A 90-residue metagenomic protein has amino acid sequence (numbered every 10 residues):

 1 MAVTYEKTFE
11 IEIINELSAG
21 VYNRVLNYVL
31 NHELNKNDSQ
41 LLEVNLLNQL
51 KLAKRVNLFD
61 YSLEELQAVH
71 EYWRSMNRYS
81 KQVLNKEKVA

Functional and structural regions predicted by a protein language model:
M1-V3, N85-A90: Short intrinsically disordered terminal tails
A2-K36: N-terminal acidic leader/helix
S18, N45-A53, W73-N77: Short amphipathic alpha-helical coiled-coil/interface segments
Y22, L26, E33, N37 (+2 more regions): Residue-level signal for secondary-structure boundary elements
N31-Q40, L58-E64: Charged, low-complexity interaction regions
Q40-N48, L66-E71: Short, charged, amphipathic alpha-helical segments
Q49-A68, R78-L84: Amphipathic alpha-helical coiled-coil segments
